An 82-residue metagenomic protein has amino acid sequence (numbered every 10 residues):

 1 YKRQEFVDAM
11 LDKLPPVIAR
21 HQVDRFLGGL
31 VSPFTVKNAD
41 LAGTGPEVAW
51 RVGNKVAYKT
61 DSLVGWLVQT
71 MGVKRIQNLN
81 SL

Functional and structural regions predicted by a protein language model:
K2-N38, Q69: Polyanion-binding surface elements
F6-V7, V23, K59, L63 (+1 more regions): Terminal low-complexity, poorly structured segments
P16-V17, E47, N78: Generic low-complexity segments that are intrinsically disordered, proline-rich and/or Lys/Arg-biased
F26-A57, S81: Major-groove DNA-recognition helix of helix-turn-helix-type DNA-binding domains
D61-L82: A short, Lys/Arg-enriched interface patch at domain edges and termini
